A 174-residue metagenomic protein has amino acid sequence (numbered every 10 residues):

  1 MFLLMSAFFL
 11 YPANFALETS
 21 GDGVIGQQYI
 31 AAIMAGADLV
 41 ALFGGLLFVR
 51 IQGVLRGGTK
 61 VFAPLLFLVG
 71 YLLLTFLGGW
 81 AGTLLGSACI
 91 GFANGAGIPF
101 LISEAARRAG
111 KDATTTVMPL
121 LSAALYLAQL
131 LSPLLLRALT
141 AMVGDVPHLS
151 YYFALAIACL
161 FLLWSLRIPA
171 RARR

Functional and structural regions predicted by a protein language model:
M1, M5, G79-G91: Helical-face signature of the major facilitator-like transporter fold
M1-M34: Extracytoplasmic gate region of multi-pass secondary transporters
F43-R56, T140: Helix-to-loop junctions at the C-terminal end of transmembrane segments in multipass secondary transporters
G58-L73: Structural signature of the two symmetry-related core transmembrane helices
A96-A109: Intracellular juxtamembrane helix-capping segments at the cytosolic ends of symmetry-related transmembrane helices
R108-V143: A late C-terminal transmembrane helix in Major Facilitator Superfamily
L136-I157: A membrane-interface helix-boundary motif in multi-pass transporters
Y152-R174: Multi-pass alpha-helical transporter architecture, strongest for 12-TM Major Facilitator/SLC carriers used
